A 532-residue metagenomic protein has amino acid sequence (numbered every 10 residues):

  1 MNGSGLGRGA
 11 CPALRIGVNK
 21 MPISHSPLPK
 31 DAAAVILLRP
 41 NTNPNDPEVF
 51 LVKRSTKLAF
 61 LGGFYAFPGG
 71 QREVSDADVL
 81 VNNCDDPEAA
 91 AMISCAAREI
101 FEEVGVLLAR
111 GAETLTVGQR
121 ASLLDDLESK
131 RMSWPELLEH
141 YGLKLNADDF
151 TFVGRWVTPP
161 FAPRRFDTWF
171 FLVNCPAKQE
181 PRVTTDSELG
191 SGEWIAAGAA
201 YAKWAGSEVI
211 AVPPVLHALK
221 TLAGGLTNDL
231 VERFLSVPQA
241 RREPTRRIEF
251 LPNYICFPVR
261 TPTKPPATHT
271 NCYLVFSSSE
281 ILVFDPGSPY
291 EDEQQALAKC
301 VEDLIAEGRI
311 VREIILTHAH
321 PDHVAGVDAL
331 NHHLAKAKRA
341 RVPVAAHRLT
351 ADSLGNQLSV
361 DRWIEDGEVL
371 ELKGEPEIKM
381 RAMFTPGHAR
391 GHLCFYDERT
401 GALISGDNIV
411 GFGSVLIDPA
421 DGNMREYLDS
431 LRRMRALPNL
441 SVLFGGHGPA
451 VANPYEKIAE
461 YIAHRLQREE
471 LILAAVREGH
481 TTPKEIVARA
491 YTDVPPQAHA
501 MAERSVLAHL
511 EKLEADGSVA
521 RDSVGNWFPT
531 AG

Functional and structural regions predicted by a protein language model:
C11-P252, C256-F257: N-terminal leader/linker segments that precede catalytic domains of diphosphate-processing enzymes
I23-P27, P159-A162, T263-K264, S359-D361 (+1 more regions): Short Gly/Pro-enriched turn/cap motifs at secondary-structure boundaries
L38-P40, V173-C175, V275-S278, L372-E375 (+1 more regions): Active-site beta-strand termini and strand-to-loop segments that position acidic
I93, R465, E469-L473, E503: Short, leucine-enriched amphipathic alpha-helices that occur as contiguous helical runs
A200, E280-E291, S353, V360 (+2 more regions): Metallo-beta-lactamase
Y254-L304, C394-G406, G411: Conserved beta-strand hairpin/beta-sheet module of binuclear metal-dependent hydrolase folds, prominently
T268, S288-I378: Active-site HxH/HxHxD metal-binding segment of metal-dependent hydrolases
A474-G532: C-terminal regulatory/interaction regions
